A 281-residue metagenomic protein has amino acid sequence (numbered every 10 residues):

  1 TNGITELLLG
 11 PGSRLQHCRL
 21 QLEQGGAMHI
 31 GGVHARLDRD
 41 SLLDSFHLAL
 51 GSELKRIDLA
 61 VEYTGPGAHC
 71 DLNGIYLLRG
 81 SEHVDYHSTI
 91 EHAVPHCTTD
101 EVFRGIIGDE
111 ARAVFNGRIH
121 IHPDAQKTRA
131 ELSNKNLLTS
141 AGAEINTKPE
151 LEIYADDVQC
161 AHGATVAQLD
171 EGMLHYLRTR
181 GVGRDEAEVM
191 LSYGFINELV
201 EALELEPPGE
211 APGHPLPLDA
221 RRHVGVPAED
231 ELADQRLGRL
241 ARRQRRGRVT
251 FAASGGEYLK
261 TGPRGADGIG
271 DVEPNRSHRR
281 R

Functional and structural regions predicted by a protein language model:
T1-V182, I196, L203-P212: Conserved beta-strand/loop scaffold segments within soluble protein domains that form the structured core and edges
E110-A111, P217-L218, R242: Short, surface-exposed loop and linker segments with low hydrophobicity and enrichment for Pro/Ser/Thr
E210, P215, A220, V224-V226 (+5 more regions): Alpha-helix boundary/capping motif
Q244-A252: Long low-complexity, repeat-rich segments biased toward Pro/Ser/Thr/Ala that often serve as propeptides
